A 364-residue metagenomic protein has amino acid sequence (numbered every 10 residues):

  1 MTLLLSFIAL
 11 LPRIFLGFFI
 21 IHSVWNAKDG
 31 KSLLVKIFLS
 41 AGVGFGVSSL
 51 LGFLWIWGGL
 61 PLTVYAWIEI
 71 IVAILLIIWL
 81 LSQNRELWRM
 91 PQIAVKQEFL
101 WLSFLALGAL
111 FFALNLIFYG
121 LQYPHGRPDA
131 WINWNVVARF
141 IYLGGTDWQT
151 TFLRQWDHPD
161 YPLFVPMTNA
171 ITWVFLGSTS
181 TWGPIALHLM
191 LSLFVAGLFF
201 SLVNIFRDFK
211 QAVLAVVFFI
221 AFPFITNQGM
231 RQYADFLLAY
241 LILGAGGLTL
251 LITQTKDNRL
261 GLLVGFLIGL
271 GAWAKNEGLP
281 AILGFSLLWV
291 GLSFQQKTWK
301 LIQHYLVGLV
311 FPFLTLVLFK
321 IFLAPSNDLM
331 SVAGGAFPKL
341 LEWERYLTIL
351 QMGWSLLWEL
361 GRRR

Functional and structural regions predicted by a protein language model:
M1-A94: Membrane-embedded, hydrophobic transmembrane alpha-helices
K31-I37, T179-W182, F199-A221: Transmembrane-helix signature of polytopic, membrane-embedded enzymes that assemble or transfer cell-envelope glycans
I74-E86, G183-F206: Transmembrane-helix motifs of polytopic, lipid-linked glycan transferases
A113, Y123, G284, G291-R364: Membrane-lumen/periplasm interface segments of specific transmembrane helices in polyprenyl phosphate-linked
Y123-V137, L143-T168, S178-T179, D328-M330: Extracytoplasmic catalytic/substrate-binding loops of multi-pass membrane glycan-assembly enzymes
A215, L260-N276, I282-L287: Membrane-interface alpha helices of multi-pass inner-membrane proteins
M230-L237: Short acidic/glycine- and proline-prone juxtamembrane loop motifs at membrane-interface regions of multi-pass membrane
A245-L260: Membrane-interface transmembrane helices that cradle and orient dolichyl/undecaprenyl
